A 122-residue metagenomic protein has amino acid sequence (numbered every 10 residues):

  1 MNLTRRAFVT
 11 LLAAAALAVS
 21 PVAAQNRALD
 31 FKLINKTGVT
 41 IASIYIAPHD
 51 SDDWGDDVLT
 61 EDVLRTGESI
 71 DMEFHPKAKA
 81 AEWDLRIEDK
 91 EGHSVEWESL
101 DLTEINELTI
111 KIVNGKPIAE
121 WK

Functional and structural regions predicted by a protein language model:
M1-V9: Bacterial N-terminal signal peptides that target proteins for export
V9-A18: Bacterial N-terminal signal peptides
P21-A78, R86-K122: Intrinsically disordered, low-complexity segments enriched in small/polar residues
E82: SH3/SH3-like beta-barrel superfamily modules
